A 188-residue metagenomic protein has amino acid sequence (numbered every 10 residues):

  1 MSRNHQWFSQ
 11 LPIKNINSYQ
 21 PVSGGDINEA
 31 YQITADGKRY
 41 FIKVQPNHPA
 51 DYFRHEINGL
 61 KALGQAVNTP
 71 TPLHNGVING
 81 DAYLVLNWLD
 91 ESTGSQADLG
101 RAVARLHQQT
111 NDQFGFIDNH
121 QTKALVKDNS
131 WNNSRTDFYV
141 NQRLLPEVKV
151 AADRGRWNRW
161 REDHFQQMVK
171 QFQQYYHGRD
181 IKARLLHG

Functional and structural regions predicted by a protein language model:
S2-Q10, N111-L186: An alpha-helical support segment within catalytic cores of ATP-dependent transferases
Q10-L11, G37: Terminal domain-start segments
P12-P21: Conserved N-terminal boundary motif of the eukaryotic protein kinase catalytic domain
K14, H55, Q167: Short, conserved clusters of charged catalytic residues that mark active-site and nucleotide-handling motifs
I16, G37, K182-A183: A general structural motif
Q20-D137: ATP-binding pocket architecture of kinase catalytic cores
K43-V44, L185-G188: Short beta-strand segments
